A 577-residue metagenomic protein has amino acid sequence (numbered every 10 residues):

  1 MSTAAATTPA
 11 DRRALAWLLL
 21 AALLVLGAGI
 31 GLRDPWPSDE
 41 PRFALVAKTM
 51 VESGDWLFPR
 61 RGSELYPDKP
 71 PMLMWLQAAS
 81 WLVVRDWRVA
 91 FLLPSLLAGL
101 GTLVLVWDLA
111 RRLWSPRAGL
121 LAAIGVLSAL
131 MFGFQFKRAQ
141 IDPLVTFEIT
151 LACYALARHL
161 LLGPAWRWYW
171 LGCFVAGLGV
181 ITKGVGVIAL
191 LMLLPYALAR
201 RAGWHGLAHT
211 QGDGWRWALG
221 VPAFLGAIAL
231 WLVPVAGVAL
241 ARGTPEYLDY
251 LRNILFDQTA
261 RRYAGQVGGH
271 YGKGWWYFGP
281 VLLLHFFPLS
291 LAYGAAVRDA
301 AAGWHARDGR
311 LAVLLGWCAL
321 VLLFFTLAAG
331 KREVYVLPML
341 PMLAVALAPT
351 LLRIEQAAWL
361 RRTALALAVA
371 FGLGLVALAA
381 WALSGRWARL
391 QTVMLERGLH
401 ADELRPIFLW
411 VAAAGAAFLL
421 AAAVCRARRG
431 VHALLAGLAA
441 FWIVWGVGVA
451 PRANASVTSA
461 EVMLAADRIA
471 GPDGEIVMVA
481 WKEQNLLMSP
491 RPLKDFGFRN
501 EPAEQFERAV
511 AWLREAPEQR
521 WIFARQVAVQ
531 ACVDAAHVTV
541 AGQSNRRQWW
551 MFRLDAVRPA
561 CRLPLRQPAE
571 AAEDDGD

Functional and structural regions predicted by a protein language model:
M1-L26, R216-F224: Start-transfer (signal-anchor) and selected internal transmembrane alpha helices of multi-pass inner/ER membrane
S2-T7, W166, W170, Y263 (+1 more regions): Membrane-embedded architecture of ER/inner-membrane glycosylation machinery
R12-L18, V106-S128: Transmembrane-helix signature of polytopic, membrane-embedded enzymes that assemble or transfer cell-envelope glycans
L24-G29, R42-L65, M72, A79 (+1 more regions): Extracytosolic helix-loop segments that constitute the early lumenal/periplasmic catalytic or substrate-binding loops
V46-K48, F174, V187-R332, M342 (+2 more regions): Transmembrane-lumen/periplasm boundary regions of multi-pass, lipid-linked membrane glycan transferases
L92-S95, F134-V145: Short acidic/glycine- and proline-prone juxtamembrane loop motifs at membrane-interface regions of multi-pass membrane
L93-L113, L151: Transmembrane-helix motifs of polytopic, lipid-linked glycan transferases
R112-L113, R117, A152-Y169, G179 (+1 more regions): Membrane-interface transmembrane helices that cradle and orient dolichyl/undecaprenyl
